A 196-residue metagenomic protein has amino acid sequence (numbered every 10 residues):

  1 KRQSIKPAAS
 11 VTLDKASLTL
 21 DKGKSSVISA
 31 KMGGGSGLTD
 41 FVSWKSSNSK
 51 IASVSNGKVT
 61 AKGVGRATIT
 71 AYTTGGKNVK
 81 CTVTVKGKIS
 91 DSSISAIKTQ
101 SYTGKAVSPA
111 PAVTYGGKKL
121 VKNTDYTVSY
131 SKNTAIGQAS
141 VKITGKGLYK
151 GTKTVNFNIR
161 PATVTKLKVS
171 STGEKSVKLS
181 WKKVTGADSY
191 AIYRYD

Functional and structural regions predicted by a protein language model:
K1-D91, T99-S101, K105-Q138, K142-F157: Extracytoplasmic soluble-region selector
K50, A67, K175, D188-Y190: Glycine-centered loop/turn positions within well-structured domains that cap or flank conserved ligand/cofactor-binding
S92-S93, V177: N-terminal non-catalytic regions of secreted/periplasmic and cell-surface proteins
R160-G186: Pro/Thr/Ser/Gly-rich low-complexity, intrinsically disordered linker/stalk tracts
V184-D196: Extracellular low-complexity, O-glycosylation-prone stalks/linkers
